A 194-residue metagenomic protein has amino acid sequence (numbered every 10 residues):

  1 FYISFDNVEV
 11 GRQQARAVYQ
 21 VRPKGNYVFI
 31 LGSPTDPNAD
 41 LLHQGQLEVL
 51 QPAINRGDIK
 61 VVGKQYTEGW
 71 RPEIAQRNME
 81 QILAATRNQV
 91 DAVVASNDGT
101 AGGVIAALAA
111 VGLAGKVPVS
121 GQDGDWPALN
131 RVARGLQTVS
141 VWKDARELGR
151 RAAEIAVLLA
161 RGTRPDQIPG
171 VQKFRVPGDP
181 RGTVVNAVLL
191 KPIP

Functional and structural regions predicted by a protein language model:
Y2-Q13, I30-V49, I59-N78, V94-T100 (+2 more regions): Hinge/beta->alpha junction and helix N-cap segments in small-molecule ligand-binding domains
K24-N26, V117: Nucleotide donor/acceptor-binding cores
P34-N38, Q51, R151-P194: Hinge/cleft segment of the Venus flytrap/periplasmic-binding protein
L50-I59, A85-N88, A109-K116: Short helix-capping segments at alpha-helix termini
E73-Q89: Short, well-structured alpha-helical segments in soluble
A92-T138: Venus flytrap/periplasmic-binding-protein-like
S96-I105, A133, K143-D166: Extracellular/periplasmic ligand-binding modules, especially the Venus flytrap/periplasmic-binding
